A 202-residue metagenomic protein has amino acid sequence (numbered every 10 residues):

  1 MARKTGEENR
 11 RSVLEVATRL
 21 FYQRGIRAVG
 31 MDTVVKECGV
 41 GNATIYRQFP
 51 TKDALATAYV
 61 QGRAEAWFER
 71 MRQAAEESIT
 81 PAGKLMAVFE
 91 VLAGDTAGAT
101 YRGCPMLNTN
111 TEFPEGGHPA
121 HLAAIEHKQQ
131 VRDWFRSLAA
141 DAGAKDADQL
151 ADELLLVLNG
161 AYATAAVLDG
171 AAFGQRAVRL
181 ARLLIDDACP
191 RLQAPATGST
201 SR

Functional and structural regions predicted by a protein language model:
M1-R24, A28-V40, A54-T57: Basic, helix-initiating cap at the start of DNA-binding domains
R3, Q129-K145, T164-R202: C-terminal peripheral helix-coil segments that are non-catalytic and often amphipathic
R10-R11, M31, D53, T57 (+9 more regions): Short, structured helix-loop boundary elements
V13, A17, F21, V34 (+8 more regions): Hydrophobic packing within well-folded, soluble alpha/beta domains
G39-F49: Short hydrophobic/aromatic patch on the recognition helix
A58, R72-Y101, D141, A147 (+1 more regions): Hydrophobic alpha-helical connector segments
E65-F68, G83-M86, G116-D141, D152 (+2 more regions): Amphipathic alpha-helical packing segments from all-alpha helical-bundle domains
G98-P119: Amphipathic alpha-helical segments used for helix-helix packing
